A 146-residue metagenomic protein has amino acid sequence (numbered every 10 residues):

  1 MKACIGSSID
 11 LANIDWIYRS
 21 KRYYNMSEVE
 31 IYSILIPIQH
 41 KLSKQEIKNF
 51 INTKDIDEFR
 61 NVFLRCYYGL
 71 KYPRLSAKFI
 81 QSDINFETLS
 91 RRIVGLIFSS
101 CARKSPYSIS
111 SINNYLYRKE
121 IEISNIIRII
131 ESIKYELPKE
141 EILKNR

Functional and structural regions predicted by a protein language model:
M1-R146: Extended alpha-helical surfaces
